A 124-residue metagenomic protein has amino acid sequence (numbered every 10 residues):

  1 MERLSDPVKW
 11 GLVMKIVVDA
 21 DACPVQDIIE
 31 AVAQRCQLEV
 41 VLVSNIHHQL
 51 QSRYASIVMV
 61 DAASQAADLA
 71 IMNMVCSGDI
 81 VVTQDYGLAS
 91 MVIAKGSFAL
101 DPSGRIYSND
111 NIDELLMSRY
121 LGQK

Functional and structural regions predicted by a protein language model:
E2-V13: Short, Lys/Arg-enriched N-terminal segments with co-localized hydrophobic residues within the first ~10-30 amino acids
K15-K124: Nuclease catalytic cores that cleave nucleic-acid phosphodiester bonds, predominantly acidic two-metal-ion
